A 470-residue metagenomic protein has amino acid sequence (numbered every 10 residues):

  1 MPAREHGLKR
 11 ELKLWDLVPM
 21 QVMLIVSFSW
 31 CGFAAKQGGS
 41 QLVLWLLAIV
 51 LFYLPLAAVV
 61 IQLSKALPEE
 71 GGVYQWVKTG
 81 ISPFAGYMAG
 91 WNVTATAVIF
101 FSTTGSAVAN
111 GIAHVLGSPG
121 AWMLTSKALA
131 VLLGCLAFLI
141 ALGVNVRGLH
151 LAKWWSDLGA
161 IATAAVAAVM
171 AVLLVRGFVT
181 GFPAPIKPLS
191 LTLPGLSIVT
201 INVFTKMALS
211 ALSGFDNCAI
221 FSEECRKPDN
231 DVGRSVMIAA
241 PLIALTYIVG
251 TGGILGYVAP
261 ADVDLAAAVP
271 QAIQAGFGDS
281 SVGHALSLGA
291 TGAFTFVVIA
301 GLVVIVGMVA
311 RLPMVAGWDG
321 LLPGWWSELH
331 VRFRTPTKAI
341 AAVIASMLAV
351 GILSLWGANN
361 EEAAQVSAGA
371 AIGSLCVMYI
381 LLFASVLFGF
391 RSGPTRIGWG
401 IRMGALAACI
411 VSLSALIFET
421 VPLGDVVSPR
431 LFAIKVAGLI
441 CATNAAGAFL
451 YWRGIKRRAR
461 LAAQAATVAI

Functional and structural regions predicted by a protein language model:
M1-L47, Y53-A58, L67-E70, P194 (+2 more regions): Membrane-interface "cap" regions at the ends of multi-pass membrane proteins
M1-R4, Q75-K78, G105-L132, I161 (+5 more regions): Helix-loop-helix connectors at the membrane interface of multi-pass transporters/channels
A3, L8, L42-V43, G120-L129 (+2 more regions): Helix-loop-helix junctions that connect adjacent transmembrane segments in multi-pass membrane transporters
R4, L8, S64, M88 (+5 more regions): Membrane-water interface regions at transmembrane-helix termini and the short interhelical loops of multi-pass membrane
A35-Q37, P55-F138, L142-V146, T295-V315 (+3 more regions): Hydrophobic transmembrane alpha-helices that form the core helical bundles of multi-pass secondary transporters
Q37, W45, Q365-V366, A370-M378 (+1 more regions): A generic transmembrane alpha-helix motif of multi-pass inner-membrane proteins
Q75-V77, S82, H114-P119, S235-I305 (+1 more regions): TM-loop-TM module centered on a large, flexible mid-protein loop between adjacent transmembrane helices in multi-pass
L129-P183, S213, V236-P241, I372-L381 (+3 more regions): Membrane-interface loop-to-helix entry segments
